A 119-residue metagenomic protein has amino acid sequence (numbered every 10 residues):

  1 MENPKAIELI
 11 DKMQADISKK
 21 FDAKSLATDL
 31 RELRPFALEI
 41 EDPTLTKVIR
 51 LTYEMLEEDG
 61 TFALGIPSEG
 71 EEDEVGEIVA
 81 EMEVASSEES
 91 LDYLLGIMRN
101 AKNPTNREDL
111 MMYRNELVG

Functional and structural regions predicted by a protein language model:
M1-L38, P43-G119: C-terminal-biased regions
